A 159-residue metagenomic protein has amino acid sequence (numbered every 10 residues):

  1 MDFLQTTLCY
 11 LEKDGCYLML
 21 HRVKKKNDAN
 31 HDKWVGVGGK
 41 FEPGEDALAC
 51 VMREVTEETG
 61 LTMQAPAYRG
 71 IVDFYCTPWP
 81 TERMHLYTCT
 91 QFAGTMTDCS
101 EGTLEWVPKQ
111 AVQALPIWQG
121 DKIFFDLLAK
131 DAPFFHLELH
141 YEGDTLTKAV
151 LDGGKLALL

Functional and structural regions predicted by a protein language model:
M1-M19, K40: Conserved N-terminal beta-strand and adjoining loop/helix that marks the start of the Nudix/MutT-like hydrolase domain
Q5-T7, G15, E82-H85, G102 (+1 more regions): Change "...and in nucleic-acid phosphodiester-cleaving endonucleases..." to "...and in nucleic-acid processing enzymes
N27-D32, P80-T81: A conserved beta-turn-beta hairpin within the catalytic core of GNAT-like acetyltransferases that forms part
H31-V35, D46: Short, surface-exposed acidic-centric catalytic microdomains
F41-Q64, F74-L128, A149-L159: Unchanged
L128-A149: Short, active-site-adjacent segments that bind or coordinate small-molecule cofactors and metal centers
